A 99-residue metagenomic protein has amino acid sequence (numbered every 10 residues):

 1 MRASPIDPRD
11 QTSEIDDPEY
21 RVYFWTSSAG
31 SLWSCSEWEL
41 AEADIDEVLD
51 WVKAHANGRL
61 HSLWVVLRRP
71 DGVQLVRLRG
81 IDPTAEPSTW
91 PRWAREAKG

Functional and structural regions predicted by a protein language model:
M1-R2: Low-complexity, glycine/proline/serine-enriched flexible coil segments that act as short hinges or interruptions within
P5-G99: Hydrophobic alpha-helical segments that drive targeting, anchoring, or assembly
